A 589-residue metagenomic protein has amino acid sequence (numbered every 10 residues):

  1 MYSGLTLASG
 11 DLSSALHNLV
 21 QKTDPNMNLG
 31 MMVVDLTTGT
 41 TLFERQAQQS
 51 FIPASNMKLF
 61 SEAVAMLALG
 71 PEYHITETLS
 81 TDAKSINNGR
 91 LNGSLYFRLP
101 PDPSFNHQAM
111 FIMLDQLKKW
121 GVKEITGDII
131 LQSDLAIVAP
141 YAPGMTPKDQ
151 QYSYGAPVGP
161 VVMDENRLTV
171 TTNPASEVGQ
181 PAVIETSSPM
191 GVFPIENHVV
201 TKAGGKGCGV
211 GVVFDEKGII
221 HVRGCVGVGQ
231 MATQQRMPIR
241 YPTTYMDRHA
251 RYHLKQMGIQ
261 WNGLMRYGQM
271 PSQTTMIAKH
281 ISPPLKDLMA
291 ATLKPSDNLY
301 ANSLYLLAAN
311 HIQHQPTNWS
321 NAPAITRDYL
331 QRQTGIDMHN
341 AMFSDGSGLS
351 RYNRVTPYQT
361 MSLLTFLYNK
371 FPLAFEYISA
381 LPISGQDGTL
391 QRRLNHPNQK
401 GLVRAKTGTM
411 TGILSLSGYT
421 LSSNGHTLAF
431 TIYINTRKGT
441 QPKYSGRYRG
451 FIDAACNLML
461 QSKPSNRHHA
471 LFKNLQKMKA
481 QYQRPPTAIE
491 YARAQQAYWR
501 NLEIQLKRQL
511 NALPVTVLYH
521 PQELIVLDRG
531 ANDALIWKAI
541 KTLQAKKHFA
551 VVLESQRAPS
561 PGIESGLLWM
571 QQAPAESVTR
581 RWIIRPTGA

Functional and structural regions predicted by a protein language model:
T6-S50, F111-K119: Beta-lactamase-like hydrolase cores
S14, N18-L19, A68-D337, Q461-A488 (+8 more regions): Conserved serine DD-peptidase/penicillin-binding transpeptidase domain and beta-lactam-recognizing active-site
V33-D35, N88, A512-I525: Short edge beta-strands and adjacent turn/loop segments
V34-L36, R98-P101, L131-D134, G224-V226 (+9 more regions): Active-site-proximal beta-strand/loop segments in catalytic clefts of secreted hydrolases
L42-E44, N106, Y305-L475: Small-residue-rich helix-loop
E44-V64: Short active-site loop at a secondary-structure junction that contains or immediately precedes the catalytic residue(s)
Q46-F51, R236-M237, S347-S350: A short glycine/serine-rich beta->alpha loop
